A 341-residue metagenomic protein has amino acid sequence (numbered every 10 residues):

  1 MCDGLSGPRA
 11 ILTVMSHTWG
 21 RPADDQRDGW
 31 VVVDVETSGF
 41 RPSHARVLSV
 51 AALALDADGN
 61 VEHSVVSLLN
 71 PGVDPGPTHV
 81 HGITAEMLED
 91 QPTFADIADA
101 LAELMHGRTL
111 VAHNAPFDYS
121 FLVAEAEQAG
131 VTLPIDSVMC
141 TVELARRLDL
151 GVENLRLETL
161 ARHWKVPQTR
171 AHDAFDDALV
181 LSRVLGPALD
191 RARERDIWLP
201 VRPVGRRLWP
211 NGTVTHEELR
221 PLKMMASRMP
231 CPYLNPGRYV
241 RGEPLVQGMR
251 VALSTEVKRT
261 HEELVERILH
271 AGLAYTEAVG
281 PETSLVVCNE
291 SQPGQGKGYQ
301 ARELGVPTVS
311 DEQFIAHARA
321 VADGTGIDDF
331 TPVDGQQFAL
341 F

Functional and structural regions predicted by a protein language model:
C2-I135, L150-G151, T159-R162, V166-A171 (+3 more regions): Conserved non-catalytic scaffold segment of RNase H-like nuclease domains
A51, D56, L68-P71, V142-A145 (+3 more regions): Residues at the C-termini of beta-strands that transition into short coil/loop
P92-A95, H172-V180, V279-S284, F314-H317: Short linear loop/turn motifs
E103, E127, V184-G186, S291-Q292 (+1 more regions): Short low-complexity, flexible loop/linker segments enriched in glycine and/or proline with clustered acidic
T109-A126, V152-M225: Acidic, Mg2+-coordinating catalytic module of metal-dependent nucleases/exonucleases that use a two-metal-ion mechanism
T132-A145: Conserved beta-strand -> loop -> alpha-helix junction used to position metal-binding or nucleic-acid-contacting
L148-R156, A322-D329: Short, surface-exposed amphipathic charged segments that create phosphate/polyanion-binding patches used for binding
P200-F341: DNA strand-break repair and replication-stress modules
